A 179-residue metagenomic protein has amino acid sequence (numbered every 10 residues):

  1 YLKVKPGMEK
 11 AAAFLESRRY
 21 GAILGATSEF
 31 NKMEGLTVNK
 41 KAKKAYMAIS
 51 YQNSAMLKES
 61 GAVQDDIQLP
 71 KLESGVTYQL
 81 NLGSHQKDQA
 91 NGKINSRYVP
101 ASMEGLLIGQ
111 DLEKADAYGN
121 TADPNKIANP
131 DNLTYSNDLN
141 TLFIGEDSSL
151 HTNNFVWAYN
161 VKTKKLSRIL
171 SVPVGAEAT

Functional and structural regions predicted by a protein language model:
Y1-T179: Sequence/structural signature of beta-propeller domains
